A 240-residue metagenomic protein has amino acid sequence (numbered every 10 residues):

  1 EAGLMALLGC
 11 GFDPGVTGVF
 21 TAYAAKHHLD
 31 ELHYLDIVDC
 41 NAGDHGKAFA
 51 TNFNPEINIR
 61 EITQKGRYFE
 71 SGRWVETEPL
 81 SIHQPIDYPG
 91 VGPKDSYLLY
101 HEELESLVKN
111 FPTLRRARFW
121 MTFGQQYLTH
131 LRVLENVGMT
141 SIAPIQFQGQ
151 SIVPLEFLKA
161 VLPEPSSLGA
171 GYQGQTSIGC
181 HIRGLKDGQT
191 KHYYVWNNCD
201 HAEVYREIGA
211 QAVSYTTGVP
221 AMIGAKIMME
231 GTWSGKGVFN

Functional and structural regions predicted by a protein language model:
E1-G46: A contiguous active-site-proximal alpha/beta segment in oxidoreductase catalytic domains
H27-N240: C-terminal catalytic/substrate-binding lobe primarily of soluble NAD(P)-dependent oxidoreductases
